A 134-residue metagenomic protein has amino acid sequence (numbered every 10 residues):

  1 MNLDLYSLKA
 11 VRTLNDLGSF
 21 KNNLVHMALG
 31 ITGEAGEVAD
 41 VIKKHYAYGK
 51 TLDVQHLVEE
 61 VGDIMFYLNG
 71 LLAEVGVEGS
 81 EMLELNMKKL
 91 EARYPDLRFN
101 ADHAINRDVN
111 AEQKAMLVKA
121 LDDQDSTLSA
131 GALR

Functional and structural regions predicted by a protein language model:
M1-V61, M65-R134: Flexible "arm" and connector segments at domain edges
